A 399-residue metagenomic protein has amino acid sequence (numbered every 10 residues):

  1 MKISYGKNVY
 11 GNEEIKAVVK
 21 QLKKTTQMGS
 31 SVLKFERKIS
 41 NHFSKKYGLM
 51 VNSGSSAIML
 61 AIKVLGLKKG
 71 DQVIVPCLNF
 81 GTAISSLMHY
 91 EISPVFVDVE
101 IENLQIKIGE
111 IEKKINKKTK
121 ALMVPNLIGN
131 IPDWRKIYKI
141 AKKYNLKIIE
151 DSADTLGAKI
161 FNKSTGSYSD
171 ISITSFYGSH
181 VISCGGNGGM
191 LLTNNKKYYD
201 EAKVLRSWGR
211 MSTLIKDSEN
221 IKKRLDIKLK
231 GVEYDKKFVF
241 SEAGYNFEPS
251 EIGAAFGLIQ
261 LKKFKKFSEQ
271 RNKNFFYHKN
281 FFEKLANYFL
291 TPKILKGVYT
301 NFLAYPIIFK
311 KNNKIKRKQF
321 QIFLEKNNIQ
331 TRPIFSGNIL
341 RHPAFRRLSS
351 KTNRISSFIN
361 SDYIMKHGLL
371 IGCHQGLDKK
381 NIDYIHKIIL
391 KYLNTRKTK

Functional and structural regions predicted by a protein language model:
M1-V64, K68, H89-Y90, I115 (+5 more regions): Conserved PLP-binding active-site segment in aminotransferase class I/II-type PLP enzymes
V32-R37, K45-K46, G109, A121-P125 (+4 more regions): PLP-dependent aminotransferase class I/II
A57-I62, A83, L87, G189 (+1 more regions): Buried hydrophobic packing segments
K63-S152, K159: PLP-dependent aminotransferase-like
I74, V95, I148-I149, I173 (+3 more regions): Structural detector of well-ordered beta-strand residues that form the stable sheet scaffold of enzyme domains
P76, P125, S175, S179 (+1 more regions): Conserved residues at the C-terminal ends of beta-strands
E150-G185, D200, F238-V239: Conserved active-site segment immediately N-terminal to the catalytic lysine that forms the internal aldimine
